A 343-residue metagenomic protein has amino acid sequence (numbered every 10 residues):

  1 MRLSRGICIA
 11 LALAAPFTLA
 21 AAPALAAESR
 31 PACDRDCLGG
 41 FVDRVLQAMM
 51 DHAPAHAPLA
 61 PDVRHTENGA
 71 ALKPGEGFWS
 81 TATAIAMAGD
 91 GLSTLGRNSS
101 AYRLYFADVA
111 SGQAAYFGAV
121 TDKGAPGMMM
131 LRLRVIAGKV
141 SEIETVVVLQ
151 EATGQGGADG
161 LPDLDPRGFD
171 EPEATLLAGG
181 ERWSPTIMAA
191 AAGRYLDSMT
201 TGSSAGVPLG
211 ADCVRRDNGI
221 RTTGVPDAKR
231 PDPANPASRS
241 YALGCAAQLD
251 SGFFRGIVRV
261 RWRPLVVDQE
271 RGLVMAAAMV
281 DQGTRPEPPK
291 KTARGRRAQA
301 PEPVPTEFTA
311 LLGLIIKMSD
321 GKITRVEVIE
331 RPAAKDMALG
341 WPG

Functional and structural regions predicted by a protein language model:
M1-S4: N-terminal secretory signal peptides that target proteins for export/translocation
C8-A20: Bacterial N-terminal signal peptides
L25-G343: C-terminal and inter-domain tail/linker signature
